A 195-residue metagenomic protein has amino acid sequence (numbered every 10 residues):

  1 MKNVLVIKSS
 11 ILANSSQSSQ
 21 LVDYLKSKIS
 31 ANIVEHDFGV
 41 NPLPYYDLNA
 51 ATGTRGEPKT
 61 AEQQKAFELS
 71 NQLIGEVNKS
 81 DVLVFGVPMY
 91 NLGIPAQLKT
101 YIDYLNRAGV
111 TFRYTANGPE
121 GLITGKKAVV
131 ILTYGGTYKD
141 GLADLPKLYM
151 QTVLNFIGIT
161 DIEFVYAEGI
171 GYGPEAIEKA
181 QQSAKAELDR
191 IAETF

Functional and structural regions predicted by a protein language model:
M1-V87, L92-D103, A186-F195: N-terminal beta1-alpha1-beta2 submodule of the flavodoxin-like/Rossmannoid cofactor-binding fold
K2, G125-K127, I159: A short helix->loop->beta-strand "cap" motif at the edges of active sites that frequently abuts
I11-A13, G135-K139, G171: Short histidine/acidic/glycine/proline-rich micro-motifs that form metal- and phosphate-coordinating active-site loops
S30, N106, G158: Hydrophobic/aromatic-lined pockets within catalytic cores
H36, I131, V165: Hydrophobic residues at beta-strand termini and immediately following loops that shape nucleotide-binding pockets
P42, G118-P119, D161: Glycine-rich, flexible loop/turn motifs
Q64-L148: Helix-loop-strand module that forms the ligand-binding subsite of alpha/beta enzymes
D140-F195: Glycine-rich phosphate/pyrophosphate-binding loop and the adjoining helix
